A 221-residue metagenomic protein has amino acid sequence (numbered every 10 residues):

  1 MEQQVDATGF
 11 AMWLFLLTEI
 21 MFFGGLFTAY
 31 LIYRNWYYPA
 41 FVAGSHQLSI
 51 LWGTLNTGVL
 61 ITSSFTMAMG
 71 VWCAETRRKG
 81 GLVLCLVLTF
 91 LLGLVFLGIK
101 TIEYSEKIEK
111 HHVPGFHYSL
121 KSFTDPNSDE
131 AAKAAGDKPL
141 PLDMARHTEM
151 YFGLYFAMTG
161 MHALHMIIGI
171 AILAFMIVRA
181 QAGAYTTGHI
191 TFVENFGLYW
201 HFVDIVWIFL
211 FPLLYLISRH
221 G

Functional and structural regions predicted by a protein language model:
M1-G221: ...captures the hydrophobic TM-helix bundle architecture rather than a specific catalytic motif, and can also fire on
